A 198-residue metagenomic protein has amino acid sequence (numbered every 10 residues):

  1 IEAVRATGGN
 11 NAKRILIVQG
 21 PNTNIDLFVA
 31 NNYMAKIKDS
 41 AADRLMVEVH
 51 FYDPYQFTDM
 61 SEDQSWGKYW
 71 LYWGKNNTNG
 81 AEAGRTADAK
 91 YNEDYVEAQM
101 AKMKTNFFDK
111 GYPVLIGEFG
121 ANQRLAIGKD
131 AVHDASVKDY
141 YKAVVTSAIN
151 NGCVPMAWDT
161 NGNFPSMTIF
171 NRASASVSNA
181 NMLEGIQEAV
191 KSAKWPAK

Functional and structural regions predicted by a protein language model:
I1-K90, A101-A121, N150-N151: Active-site region of glycoside hydrolase catalytic domains
N24-I25, N92-E93, N122, F164 (+2 more regions): Alpha-helix initiation/capping motif
A83-E93, G128-D134: The substrate-binding groove and active-site-proximal loops of carbohydrate-active enzymes, especially glycoside
Q99-N106, Y140-V144: A general structural detector for well-ordered alpha-helical segments in enzyme core domains, enriched
A126-K198: Aromatic-rich peripheral "rim/lid" segments of glycoside hydrolase catalytic domains that contact and position glycan
